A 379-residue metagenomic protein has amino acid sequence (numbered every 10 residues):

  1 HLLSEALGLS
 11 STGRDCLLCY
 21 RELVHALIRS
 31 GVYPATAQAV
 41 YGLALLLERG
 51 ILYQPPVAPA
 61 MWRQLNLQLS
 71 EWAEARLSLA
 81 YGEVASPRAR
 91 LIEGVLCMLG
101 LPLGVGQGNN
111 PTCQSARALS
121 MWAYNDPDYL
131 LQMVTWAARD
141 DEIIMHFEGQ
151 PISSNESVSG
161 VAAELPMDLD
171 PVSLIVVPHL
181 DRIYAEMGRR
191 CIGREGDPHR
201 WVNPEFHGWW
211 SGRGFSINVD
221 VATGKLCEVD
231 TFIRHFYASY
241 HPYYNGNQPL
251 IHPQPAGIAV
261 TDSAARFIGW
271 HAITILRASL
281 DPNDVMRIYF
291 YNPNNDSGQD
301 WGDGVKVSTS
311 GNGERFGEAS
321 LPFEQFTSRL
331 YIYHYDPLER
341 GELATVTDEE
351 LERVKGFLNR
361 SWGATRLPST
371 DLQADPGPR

Functional and structural regions predicted by a protein language model:
S4, S11-V105, P111: Long amphipathic alpha-helical scaffold segments
L17-R21, N218-R379: Active-site signature of cysteine proteases
L23, A39-V40, A58-Q64, A185 (+5 more regions): Generic low-polarity alpha-helical segments
W62, W72, W122, W136 (+5 more regions): A residue-identity detector for tryptophan
L65, L69, R117, M121-W122 (+2 more regions): Hydrophobic, Leu/Ile/Phe/Ala-enriched alpha-helical segments that form helix-helix packing faces
A75-E186: Glycine- and small hydrophobic-enriched segments that form the cores of compact globular domains
W136-G246, L250: Papain-like cysteine protease catalytic cores
